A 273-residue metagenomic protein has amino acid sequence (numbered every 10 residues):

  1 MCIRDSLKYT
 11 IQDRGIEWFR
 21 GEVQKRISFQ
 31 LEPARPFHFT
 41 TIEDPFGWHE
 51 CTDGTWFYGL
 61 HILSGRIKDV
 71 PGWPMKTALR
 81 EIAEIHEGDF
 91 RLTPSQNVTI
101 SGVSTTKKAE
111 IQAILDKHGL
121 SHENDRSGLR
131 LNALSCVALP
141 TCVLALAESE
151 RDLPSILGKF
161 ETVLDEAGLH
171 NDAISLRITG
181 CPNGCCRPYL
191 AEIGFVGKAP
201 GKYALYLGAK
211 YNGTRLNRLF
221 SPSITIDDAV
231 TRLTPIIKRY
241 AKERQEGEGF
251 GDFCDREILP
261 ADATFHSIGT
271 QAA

Functional and structural regions predicted by a protein language model:
R4-A273: Peripheral terminal and linker regions in Fe-S/redox and tRNA-modifying enzymes
